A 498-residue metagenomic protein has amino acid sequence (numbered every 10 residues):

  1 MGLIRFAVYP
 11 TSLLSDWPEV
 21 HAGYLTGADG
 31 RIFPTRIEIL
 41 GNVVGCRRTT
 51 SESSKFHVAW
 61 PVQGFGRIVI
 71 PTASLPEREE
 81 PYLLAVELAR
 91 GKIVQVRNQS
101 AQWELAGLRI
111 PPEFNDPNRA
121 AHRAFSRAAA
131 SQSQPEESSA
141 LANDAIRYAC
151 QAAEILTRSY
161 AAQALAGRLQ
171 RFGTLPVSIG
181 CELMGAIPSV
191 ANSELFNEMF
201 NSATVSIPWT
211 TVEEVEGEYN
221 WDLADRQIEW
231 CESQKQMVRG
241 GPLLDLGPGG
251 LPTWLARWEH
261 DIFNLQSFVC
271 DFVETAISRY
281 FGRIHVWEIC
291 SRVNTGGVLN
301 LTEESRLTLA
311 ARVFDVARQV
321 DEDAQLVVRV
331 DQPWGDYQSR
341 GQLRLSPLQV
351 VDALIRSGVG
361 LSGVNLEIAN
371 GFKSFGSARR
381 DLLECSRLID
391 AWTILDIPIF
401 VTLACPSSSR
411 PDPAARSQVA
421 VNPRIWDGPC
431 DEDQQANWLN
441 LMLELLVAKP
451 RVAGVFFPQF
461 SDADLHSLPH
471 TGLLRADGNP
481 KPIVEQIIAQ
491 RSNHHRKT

Functional and structural regions predicted by a protein language model:
G2-V20, H57-H122: Amphipathic, heptad-repeat alpha-helical segments
R127-A186, V190, L195: Long amphipathic alpha-helical scaffold segments
P176-G180, S202-T204, M237-R239, I284-E288 (+4 more regions): Structural preference for beta-strand elements that scaffold enzyme active sites
M184-N197, Q266-I277, G341-L354, A436-L445: Short, acidic/polar
V190-F200, D222-M237, I277-G282, R318-V320 (+3 more regions): Acidic (Asp/Glu)-rich catalytic clusters
E198, S202-E214, D225-G335, S407-D412: Substrate-binding cleft and catalytic face of glycoside hydrolase catalytic domains, especially the flexible beta-alpha
R279, V293, V298-R306, R312 (+5 more regions): Aromatic-rich peripheral "rim/lid" segments of glycoside hydrolase catalytic domains that contact and position glycan
Q332-N365, P411-S417, S461-H466: Substrate-binding cleft/loops of secretory-pathway carbohydrate-active enzymes
